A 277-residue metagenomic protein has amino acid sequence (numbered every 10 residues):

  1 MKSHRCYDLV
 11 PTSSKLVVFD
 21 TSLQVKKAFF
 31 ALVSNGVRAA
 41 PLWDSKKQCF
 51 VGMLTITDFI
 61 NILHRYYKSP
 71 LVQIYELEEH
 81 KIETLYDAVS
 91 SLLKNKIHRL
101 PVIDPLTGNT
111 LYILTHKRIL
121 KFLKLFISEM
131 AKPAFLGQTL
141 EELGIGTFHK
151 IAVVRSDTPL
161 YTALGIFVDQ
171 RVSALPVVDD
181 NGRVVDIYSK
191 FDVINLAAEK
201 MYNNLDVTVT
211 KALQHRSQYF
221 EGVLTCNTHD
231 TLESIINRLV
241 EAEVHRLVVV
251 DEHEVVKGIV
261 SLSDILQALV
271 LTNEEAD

Functional and structural regions predicted by a protein language model:
M1-S13, I56-T84, H116-A152, L164-G165 (+2 more regions): Tandem CBS (Bateman) regulatory domains
S14-V17, Q24-W43, L85-L106, T110 (+5 more regions): Helix-loop-beta junctions that constitute the ligand-sensing/allosteric loops of cytosolic regulatory sensor domains
S22-V25, C49-F50: N-terminal "mature ectodomain cap" immediately after the signal peptide in secreted/cell-surface glycoproteins
F30-T84, L93, R99-L125, V168 (+1 more regions): Acidic (E/D-rich), amphipathic helical modules within compact regulatory domains
